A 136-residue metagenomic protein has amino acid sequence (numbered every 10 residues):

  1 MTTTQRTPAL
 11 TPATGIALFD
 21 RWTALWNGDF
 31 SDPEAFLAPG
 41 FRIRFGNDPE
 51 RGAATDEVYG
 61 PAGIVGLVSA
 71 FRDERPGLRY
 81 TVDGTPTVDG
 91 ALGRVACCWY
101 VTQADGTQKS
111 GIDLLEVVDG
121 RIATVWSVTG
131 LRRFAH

Functional and structural regions predicted by a protein language model:
T2-L10, G66-H136: A beta-strand edge to alpha-helix "cap/lid" segment located at domain peripheries
R6-R44: Short acidic-aromatic low-complexity motifs
T14, L18, G63, T107: Soluble or luminal CAZymes and related metallo-dependent hydrolases
N27, A53, G120: Residue-level marker of positions within ordered structural domains that often coincide with functionally constrained
S31, G63, A123: Short, flexible micro-motifs
A35-V88: A solvent-exposed, acidic/Ser-Thr-rich amphipathic alpha-helical stretch
